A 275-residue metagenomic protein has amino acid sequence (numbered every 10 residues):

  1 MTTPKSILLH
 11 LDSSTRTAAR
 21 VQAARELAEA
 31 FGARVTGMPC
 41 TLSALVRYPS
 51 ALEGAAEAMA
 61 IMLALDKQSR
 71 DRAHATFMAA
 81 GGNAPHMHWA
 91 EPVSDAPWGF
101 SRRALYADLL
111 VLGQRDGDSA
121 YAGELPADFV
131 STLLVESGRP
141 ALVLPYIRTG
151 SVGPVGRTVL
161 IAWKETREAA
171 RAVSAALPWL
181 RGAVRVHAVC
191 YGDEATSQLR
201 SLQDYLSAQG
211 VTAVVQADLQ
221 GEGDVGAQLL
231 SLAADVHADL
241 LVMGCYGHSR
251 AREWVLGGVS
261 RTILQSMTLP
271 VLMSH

Functional and structural regions predicted by a protein language model:
M1-E57, E136-S137, Y146-T149, P154-L219: Small/aliphatic-rich secondary-structure junction motif
M1-T2, V35, L42, M78-L110 (+3 more regions): Structural beta-alpha unit
S13, H86-E91, D118-A122, K164-E165 (+1 more regions): Short, flexible loop segments at the rims of nucleotide/cofactor-binding pockets, characterized by
V21, E26-A30, G99-S151, L232-H275: Gly/Ser-rich helix-loop-strand patches that form or flank binding pockets for ribonucleotide-derived cofactors
T36-M38, A90, V111, L142 (+4 more regions): Hydrophobic/aromatic beta-strand patches that form the interior of the parallel beta-sheet core in alpha/beta enzyme
Y48, S101, A122-G123, A172 (+3 more regions): Short, well-ordered secondary-structure micro-motifs
E57-R72: A short acidic, glycine-rich active-site loop that binds or catalyzes chemistry on phosphate/adenosine moieties
